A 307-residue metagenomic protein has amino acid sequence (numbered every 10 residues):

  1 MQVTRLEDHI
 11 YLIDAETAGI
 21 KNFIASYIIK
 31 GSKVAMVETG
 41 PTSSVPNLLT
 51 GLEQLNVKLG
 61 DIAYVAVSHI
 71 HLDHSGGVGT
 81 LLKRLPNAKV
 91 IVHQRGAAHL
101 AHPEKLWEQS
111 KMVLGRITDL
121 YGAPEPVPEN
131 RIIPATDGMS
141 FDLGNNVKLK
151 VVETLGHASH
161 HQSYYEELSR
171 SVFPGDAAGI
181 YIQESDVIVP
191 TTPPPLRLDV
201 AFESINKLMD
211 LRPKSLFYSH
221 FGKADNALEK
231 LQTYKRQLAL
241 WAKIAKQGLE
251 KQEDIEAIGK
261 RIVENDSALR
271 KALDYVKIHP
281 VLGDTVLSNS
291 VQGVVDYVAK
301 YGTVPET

Functional and structural regions predicted by a protein language model:
Q2-L55, Y164-P174: Conserved beta-strand hairpin/beta-sheet module of binuclear metal-dependent hydrolase folds, prominently
R5, L100-V152, I205: Metallo-beta-lactamase
A35, A66, V90, S171-F173 (+1 more regions): Residue-level marker for buried hydrophobic side chains located in beta-strands that build the well-ordered beta-sheet
P41-S43, K148-L155, S159-L228: Metallo-beta-lactamase
D61-D73: Metallo-beta-lactamase
S75-L85, H102: Metal-dependent catalytic neighborhoods of phosphoester/phosphodiester hydrolases
A227-R236: Histidine/acidic-residue-rich catalytic or RNA/ligand-binding cores of hydrolases and nuclease-related proteins
I244-T307: C-terminal regulatory/interaction regions
